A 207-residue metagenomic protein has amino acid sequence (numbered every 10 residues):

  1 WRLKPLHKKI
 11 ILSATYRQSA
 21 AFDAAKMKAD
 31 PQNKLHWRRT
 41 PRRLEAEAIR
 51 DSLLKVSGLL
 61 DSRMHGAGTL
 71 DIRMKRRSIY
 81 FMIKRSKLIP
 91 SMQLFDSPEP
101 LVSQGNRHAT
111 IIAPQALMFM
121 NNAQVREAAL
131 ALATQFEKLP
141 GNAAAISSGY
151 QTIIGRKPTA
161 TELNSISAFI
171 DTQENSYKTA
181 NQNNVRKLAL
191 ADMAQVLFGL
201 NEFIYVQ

Functional and structural regions predicted by a protein language model:
L3-S13: Alpha-helical secondary-structure segments
K4-P5, R17-I153, K157-T159, A191 (+1 more regions): An acidic, gly/pro-interrupted, aromatic-rich
K8, A168, Q195: DNA-binding alpha-helical recognition surfaces that contact promoter or target DNA
A145, S165-I166, V185, A189-L190: Amphipathic alpha-helical segments in structured regions that serve as interaction surfaces
I153, E174-Y177: Short amphipathic alpha-helical interaction patches enriched in hydrophobic/aromatic residues with interspersed Lys/Arg
N164-N175: Amphipathic alpha-helical segments that form the core helices of the histone-fold
S176-G199: Charge-dense polyanion-binding interfaces
